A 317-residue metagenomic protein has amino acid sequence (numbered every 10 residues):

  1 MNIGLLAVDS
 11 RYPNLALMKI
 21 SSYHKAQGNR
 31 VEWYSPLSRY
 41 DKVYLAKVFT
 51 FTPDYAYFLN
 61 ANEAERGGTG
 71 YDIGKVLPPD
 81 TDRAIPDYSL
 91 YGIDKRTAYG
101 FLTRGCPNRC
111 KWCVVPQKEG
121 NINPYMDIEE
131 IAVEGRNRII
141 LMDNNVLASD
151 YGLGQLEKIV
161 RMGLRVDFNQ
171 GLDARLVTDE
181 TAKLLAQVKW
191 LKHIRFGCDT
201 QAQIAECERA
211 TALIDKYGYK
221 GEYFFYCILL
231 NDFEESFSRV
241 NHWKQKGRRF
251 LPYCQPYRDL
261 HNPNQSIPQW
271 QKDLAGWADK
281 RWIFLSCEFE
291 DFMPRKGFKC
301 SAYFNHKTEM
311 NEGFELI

Functional and structural regions predicted by a protein language model:
M1-R66, Y71-D72: A short, structured N-terminal alpha-helical element that caps or precedes a catalytic domain
N2-L6, K25-W33, R39, Q269-I317: Radical SAM enzyme core and accessory elements
I3-P13, P86-N123, R136-D143, L147: N-terminal pre-triad scaffold of radical SAM enzymes
L5-L6, Y44-K47, V114-A210, G221-N231 (+1 more regions): Core AdoMet radical
I20, Y55-N60, Q155, E180-L184 (+2 more regions): A general structural detector for well-ordered alpha-helical segments in enzyme core domains, enriched
D41-V43, Y55-A56, I73-D80, K111 (+3 more regions): Short, charged, surface-exposed secondary-structure boundary motifs
K42-Y44, F51, I139-I140, K189-R195 (+3 more regions): Conserved C-terminal portion of the radical SAM core fold that forms the substrate/S-adenosylmethionine-binding
A64-L90: Ser/Thr/Gly-rich flexible loops in soluble cytosolic domains mediating phosphotransfer, phosphorylation
